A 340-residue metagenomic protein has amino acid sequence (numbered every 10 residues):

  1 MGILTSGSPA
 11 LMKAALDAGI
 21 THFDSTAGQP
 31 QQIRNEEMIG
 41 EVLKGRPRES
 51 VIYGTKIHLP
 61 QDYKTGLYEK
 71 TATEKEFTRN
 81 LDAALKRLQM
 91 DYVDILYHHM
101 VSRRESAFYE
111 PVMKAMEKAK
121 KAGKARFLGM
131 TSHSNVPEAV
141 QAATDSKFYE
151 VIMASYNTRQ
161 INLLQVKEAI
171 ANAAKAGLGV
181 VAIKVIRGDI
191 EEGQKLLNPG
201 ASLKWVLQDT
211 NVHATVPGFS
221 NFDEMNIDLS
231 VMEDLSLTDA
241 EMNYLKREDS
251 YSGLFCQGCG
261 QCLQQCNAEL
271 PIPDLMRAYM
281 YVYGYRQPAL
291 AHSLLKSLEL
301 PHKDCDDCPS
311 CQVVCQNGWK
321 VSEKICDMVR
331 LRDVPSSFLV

Functional and structural regions predicted by a protein language model:
M1-I52: N-terminal binding-site loop/beta-alpha segment at the start of enzyme catalytic domains that lines or forms
M1-P9, I57, Q61-T78, H99-E105 (+2 more regions): Active-site mouth loops of central-metabolism enzymes
L4-L16, A72-Q89, H133-A143, L197-W205: Short, acidic/polar
A14-D17, G40-I52, L85-D91, K120 (+2 more regions): Acidic (Asp/Glu)-rich catalytic clusters
F23, V93, L128: Glycine-centered flexible beta-alpha turn that most often forms the glycine-rich phosphate-binding loop
A83-R104: Active-site groove signature of glycoside hydrolases
M100-Q257, Q261-R277, G284, P288-S297 (+2 more regions): Beta/alpha (TIM)-barrel catalytic core signal, keyed to glycine-rich beta->alpha loops juxtaposed to Asp/Glu that bind
P288-A291, L300-V340: Flanking helices and flexible, charged tails adjoining ferredoxin-like Fe-S electron-transfer domains in multi-subunit
